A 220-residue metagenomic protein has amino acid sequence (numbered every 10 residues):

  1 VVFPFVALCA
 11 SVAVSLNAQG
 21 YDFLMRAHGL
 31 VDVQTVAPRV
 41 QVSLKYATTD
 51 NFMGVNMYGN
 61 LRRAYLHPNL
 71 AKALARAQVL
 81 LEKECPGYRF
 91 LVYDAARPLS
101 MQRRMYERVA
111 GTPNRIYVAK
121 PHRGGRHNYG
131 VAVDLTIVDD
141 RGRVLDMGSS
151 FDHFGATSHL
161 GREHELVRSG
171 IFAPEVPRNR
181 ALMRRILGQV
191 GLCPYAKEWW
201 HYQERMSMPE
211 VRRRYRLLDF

Functional and structural regions predicted by a protein language model:
V1, K197-E198: Short, low-complexity intrinsically disordered segments
V1-S15: Bacterial N-terminal signal peptides
S15-A95, M105-K197, R205-F220: Extracytoplasmic cell-surface/polysaccharide-interacting catalytic and binding patches
P98: Segments that shape or occlude catalytic/ligand-binding pockets
M101: Short, well-ordered surface patches within globular domains
Y202: Conserved metal-phosphate-binding beta-hairpin within the catalytic cores of diverse ATP-dependent phosphoryl-transfer
